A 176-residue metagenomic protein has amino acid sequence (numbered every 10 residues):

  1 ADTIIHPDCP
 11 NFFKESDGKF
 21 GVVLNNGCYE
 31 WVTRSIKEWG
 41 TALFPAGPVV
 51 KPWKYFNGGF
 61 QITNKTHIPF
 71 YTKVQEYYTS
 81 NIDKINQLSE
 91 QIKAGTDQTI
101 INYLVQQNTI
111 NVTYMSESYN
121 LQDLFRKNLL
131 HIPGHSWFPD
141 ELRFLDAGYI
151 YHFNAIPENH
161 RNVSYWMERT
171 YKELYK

Functional and structural regions predicted by a protein language model:
A1-R34: GT-A fold catalytic core of metal-dependent nucleotide-sugar glycosyltransferases, centered on the diacidic
D2, Y55-F60, G148-I150: Extracellular structured ligand-interaction cores
I5-H6, G21-V23, I62, N111-E117: A structural signal for short, well-ordered beta-strand segments and their strand-loop junctions that often border
P10-N11, V32-I36, R126-N128, V163-S164: Short aromatic-enriched loop/helix-cap "lid" or pocket-rim segments at secondary-structure transitions that line
S16-D17, Y55-N57, T109: Short, well-ordered loop/turn elements at secondary-structure boundaries
E38-P52: Short, flexible, basic/aromatic active-site loop/helix in glycosyltransferases
K51, I68-K176: A glycosyltransferase accessory/donor-loop signature
G59-H67: Short glycine- and hydrophobic/aromatic-rich loop-to-beta-strand nucleating segment in the catalytic cores
